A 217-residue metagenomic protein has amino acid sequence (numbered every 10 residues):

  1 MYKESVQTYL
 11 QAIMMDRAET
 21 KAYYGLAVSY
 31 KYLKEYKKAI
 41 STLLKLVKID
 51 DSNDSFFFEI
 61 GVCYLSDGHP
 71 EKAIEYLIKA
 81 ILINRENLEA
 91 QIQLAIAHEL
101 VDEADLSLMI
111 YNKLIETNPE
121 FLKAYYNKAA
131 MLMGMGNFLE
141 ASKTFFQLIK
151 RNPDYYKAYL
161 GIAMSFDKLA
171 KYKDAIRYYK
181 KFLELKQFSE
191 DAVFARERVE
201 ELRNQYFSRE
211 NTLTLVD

Functional and structural regions predicted by a protein language model:
M1-Q11, Y32-K45, S52-S55, S66-K79 (+5 more regions): Structural signature of tandem alpha-helical TPR/SEL1-like repeats, specifically the intra-repeat loop/turn
I13, A95-E99, A163-D167: Short acidic/polar micro-motifs centered on Gly/Asp/Asn
D16, N118-F121, Y155, L185-A192: Short solvent-exposed coil/turn linkers within tandem alpha-helical repeat scaffolds
T20-K21, D54-S55, L88-E89, L122-K123 (+2 more regions): Helix-start (N-cap) detector for alpha-helical repeat units in TPR-like alpha-solenoids, especially tetratricopeptide
G25, Y32, E59, Q93 (+4 more regions): Canonical tetratricopeptide repeat
K168, I176-D217: Terminal, low-structured helical/coil segments at or just beyond the last alpha-helical repeat
